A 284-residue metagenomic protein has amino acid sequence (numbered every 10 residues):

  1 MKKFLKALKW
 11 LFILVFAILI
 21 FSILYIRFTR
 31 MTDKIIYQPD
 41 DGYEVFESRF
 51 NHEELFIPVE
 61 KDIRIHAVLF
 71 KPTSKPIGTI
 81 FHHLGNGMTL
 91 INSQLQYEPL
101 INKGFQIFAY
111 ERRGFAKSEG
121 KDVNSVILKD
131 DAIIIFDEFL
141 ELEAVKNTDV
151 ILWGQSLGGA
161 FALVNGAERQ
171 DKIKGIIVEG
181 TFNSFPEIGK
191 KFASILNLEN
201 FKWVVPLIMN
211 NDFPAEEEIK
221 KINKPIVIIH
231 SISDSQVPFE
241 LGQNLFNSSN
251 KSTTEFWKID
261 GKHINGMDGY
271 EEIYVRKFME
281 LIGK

Functional and structural regions predicted by a protein language model:
V15-P58: An N-terminal hydrophobic leader/cap segment in hydrolases
E60-E138: Membrane-embedded segments
V145-S156: Alpha/beta-hydrolase fold nucleophile elbow
V164-E218, D268: Hydrolase active-site cap/lid region
A215, K224, P238-N247: Short alpha-helix in the alpha/beta-hydrolase fold that links the catalytic acid
I222-N223, I228-H230, D234: Short beta-strand/loop motif that positions the catalytic acidic residue of the alpha/beta-hydrolase fold
S233-V237, I264-N265: Acidic catalytic loop of the alpha/beta-hydrolase fold
Q243-K284: C-terminal catalytic histidine-bearing segment of alpha/beta-hydrolase fold enzymes
